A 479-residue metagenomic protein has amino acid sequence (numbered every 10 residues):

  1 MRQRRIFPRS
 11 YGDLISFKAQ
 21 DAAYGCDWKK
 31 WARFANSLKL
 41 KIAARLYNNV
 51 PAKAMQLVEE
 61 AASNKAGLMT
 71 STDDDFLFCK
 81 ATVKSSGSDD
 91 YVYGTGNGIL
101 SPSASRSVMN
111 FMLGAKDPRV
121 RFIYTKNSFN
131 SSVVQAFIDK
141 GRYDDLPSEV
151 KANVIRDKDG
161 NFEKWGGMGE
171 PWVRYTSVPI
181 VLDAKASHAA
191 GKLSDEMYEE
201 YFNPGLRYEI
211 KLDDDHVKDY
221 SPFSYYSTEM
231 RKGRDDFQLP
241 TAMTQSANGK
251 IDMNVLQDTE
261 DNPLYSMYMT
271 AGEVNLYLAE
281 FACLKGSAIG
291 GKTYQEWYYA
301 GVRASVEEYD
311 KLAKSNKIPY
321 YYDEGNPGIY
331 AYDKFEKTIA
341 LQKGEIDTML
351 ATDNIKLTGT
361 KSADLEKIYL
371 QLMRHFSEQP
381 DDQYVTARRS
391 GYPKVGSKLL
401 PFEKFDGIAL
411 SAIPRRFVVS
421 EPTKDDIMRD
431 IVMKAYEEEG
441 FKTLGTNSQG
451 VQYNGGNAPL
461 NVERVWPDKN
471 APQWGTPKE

Functional and structural regions predicted by a protein language model:
M1-A304, E308, K361-A363, T476-E479: Structured, solvent-exposed acidic/aromatic patches
T270, N275, A282-G290, Q295 (+1 more regions): C-terminal functional modules
